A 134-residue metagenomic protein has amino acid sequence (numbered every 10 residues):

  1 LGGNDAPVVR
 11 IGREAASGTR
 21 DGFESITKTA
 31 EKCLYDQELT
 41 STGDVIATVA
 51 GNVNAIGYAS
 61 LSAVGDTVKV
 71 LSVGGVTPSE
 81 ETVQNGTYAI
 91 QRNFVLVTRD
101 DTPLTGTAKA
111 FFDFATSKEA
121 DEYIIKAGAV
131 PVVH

Functional and structural regions predicted by a protein language model:
L1-H134: Exported/periplasmic ABC-transporter solute-binding proteins
